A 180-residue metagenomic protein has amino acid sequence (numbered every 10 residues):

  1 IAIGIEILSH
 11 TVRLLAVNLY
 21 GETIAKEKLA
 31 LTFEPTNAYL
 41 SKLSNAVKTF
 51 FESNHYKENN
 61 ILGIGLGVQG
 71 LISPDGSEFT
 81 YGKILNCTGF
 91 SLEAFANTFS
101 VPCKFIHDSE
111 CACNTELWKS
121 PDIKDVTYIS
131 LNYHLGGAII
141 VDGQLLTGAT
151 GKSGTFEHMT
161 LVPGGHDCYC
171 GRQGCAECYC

Functional and structural regions predicted by a protein language model:
I1-K26, Y128-V141: Gly/Thr-rich phosphate-binding beta-strand-loop-beta motif of the actin/hexokinase/Hsp70
S9-A16, E58-I64, F79-G82, G151-H158: Short, functional N-terminal and low-complexity linear motifs
V17-Y20, Q69-L71, V162-G164, Q173: Generic beta-structure capping elements
T23, E78-F79, L145-L146: Hydrophobic "anchor" residues
K26-K28, P35-T36, E93-A94, T98-C180: Glycine/GP-enriched mid-protein hinge/lid loop-to-helix segment characteristic of carbohydrate kinases
E27-T127: Glycine-rich phosphate-binding loop and adjoining helix at the ATP-binding site of ATP-dependent phosphoryl-transfer
